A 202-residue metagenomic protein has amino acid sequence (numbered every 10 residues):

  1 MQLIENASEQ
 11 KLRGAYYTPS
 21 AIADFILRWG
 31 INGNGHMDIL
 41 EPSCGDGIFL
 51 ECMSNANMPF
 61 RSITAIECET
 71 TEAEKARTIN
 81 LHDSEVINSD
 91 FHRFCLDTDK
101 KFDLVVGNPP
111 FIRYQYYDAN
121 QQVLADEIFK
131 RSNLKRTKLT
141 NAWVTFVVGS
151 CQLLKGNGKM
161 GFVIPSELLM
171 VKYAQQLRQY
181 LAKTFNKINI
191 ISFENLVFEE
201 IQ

Functional and structural regions predicted by a protein language model:
M1-A7: N-terminal, positively charged/glycine-rich alpha-helical extensions of SAM-dependent methyltransferases
K11-L12, Y17-L27, S43-M53, M58-R61 (+3 more regions): Signature of N6-adenine DNA methyltransferases within the class I
R28-N34: Glycine-rich helix-loop-beta junction characteristic of Rossmann-like nucleotide cofactor-binding loops
D38-L40: Conserved beta-strand elements of the Class I
N80: Conserved hydrophobic residues forming the short capping helix/wall of the S-adenosyl-L-methionine
